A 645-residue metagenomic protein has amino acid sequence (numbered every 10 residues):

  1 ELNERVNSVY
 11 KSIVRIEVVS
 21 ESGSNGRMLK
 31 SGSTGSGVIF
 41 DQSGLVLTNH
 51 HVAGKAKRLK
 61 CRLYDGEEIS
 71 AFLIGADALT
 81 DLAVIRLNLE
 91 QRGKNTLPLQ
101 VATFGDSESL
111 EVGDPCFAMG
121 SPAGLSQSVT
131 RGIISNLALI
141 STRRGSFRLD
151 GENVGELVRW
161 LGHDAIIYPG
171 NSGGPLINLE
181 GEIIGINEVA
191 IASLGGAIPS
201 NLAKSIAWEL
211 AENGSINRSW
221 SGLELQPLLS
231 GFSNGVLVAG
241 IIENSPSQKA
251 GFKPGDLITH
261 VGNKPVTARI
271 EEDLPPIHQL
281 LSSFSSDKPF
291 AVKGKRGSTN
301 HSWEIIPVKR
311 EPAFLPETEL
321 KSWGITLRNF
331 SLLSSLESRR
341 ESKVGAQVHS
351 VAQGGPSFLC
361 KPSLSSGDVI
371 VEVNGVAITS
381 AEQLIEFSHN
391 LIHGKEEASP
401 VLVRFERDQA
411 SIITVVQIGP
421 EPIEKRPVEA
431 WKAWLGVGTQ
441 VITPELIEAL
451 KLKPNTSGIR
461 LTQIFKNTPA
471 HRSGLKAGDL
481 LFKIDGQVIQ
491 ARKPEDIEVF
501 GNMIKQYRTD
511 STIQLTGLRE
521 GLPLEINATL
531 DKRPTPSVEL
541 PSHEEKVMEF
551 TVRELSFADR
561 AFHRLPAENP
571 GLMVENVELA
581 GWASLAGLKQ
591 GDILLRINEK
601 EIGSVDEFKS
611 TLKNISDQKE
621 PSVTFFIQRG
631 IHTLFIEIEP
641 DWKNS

Functional and structural regions predicted by a protein language model:
E1-N234, A239-A250, P254, H260-P289 (+12 more regions): Serine-dependent protease modules
S12, R328-P356, F550-L585, Q590-L594: C-terminal accessory/binding modules appended to enzymatic or scaffolding proteins
G255, G367, G478, G591: Conserved catalytic motifs of ABC-family nucleotide-binding domains
I385, H563, E575-V623, G630: C-terminal soluble interaction/assembly domains
L634-S645: Short, low-complexity, Pro/Ser/Thr/Gly-rich segments in the mature regions of secreted, periplasmic
